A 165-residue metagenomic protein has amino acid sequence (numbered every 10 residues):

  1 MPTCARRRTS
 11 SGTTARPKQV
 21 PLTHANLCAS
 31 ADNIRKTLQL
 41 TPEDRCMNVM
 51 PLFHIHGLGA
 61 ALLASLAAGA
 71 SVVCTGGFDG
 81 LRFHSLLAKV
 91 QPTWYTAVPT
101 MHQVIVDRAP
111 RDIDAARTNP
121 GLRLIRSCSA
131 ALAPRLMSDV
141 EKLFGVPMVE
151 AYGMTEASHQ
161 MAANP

Functional and structural regions predicted by a protein language model:
M1, P21-T23, V98, A133: GHKL-family ATP-binding catalytic core of two-component histidine kinases
M1-T9, R16, Q39-R45: Conserved pre-ATP/AMP-binding loop-to-beta segment of ANL
A5-A29, N164: Conserved AMP-binding A3 loop
K18-P21, N48, A70-G77, V149: Short beta-strand->loop structural element characteristic of the AMP-binding/adenylate-forming
C28-R45, I55-T93, R108-A109: Conserved AMP-binding/adenylation subdomain of ANL enzymes
L40, M50-H54, A130: Conserved AMP-binding
D79, T100-H102, L132: Alpha-helix capping/helix-boundary segments
P92-A97, V106-P165: Gly/Ser/Thr-rich phosphate-binding loop
